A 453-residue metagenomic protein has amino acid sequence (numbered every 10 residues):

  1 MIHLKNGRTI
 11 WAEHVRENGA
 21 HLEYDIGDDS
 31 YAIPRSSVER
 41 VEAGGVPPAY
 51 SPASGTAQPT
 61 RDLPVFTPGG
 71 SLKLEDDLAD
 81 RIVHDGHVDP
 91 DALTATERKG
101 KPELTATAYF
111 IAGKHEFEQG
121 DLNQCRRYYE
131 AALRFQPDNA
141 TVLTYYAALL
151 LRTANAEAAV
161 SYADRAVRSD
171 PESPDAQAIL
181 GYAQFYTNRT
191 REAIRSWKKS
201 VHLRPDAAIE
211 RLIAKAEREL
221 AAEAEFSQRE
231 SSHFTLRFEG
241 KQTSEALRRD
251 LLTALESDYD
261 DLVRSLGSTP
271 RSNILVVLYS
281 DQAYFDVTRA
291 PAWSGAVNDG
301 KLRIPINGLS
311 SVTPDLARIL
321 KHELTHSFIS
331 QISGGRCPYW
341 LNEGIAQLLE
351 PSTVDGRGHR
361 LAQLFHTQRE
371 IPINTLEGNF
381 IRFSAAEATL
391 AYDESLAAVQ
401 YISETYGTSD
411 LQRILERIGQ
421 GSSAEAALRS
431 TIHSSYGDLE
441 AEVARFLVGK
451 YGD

Functional and structural regions predicted by a protein language model:
M1-F135, F185, I194: Compositionally biased alpha-helical segments
E103, P137, P171, R204-P205: Short coil turns that delineate tetratricopeptide repeat
A108, V142, A176, I209-E210: TPR alpha-solenoid repeat register
E225-P338, L349-G358, T367-E370, N374-I381 (+3 more regions): Juxtacatalytic substrate-recognition/specificity segment
N374-D453: Pan-zinc metallopeptidase signature
